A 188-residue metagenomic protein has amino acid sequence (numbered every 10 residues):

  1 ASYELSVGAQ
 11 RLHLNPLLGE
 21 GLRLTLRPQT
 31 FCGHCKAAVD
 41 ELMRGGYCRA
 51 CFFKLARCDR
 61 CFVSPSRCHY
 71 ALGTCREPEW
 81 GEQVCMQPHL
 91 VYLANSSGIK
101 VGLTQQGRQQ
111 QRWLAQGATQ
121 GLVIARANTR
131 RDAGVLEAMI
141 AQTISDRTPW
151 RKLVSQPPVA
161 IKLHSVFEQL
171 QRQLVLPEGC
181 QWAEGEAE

Functional and structural regions predicted by a protein language model:
A1-E188: Non-catalytic accessory segments flanking enzymatic or RNA/DNA-binding domains
